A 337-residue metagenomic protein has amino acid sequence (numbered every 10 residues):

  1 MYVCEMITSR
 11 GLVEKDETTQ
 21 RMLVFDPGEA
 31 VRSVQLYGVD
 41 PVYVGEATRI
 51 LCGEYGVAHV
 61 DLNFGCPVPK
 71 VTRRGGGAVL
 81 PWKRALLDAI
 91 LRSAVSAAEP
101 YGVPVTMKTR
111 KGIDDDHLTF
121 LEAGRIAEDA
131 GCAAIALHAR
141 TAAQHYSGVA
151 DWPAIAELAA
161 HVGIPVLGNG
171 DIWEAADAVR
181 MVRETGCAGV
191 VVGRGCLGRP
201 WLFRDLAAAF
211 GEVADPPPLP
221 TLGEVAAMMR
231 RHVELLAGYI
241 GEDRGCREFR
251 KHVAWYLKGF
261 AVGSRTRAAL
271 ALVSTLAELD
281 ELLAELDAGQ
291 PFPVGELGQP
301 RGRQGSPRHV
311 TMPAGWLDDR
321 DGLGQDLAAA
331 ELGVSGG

Functional and structural regions predicted by a protein language model:
M1-A58: Glycine-rich, positively charged N-terminal anion/phosphate-binding segment
Y2-E5, R32-L36, V60, V105-T109 (+3 more regions): Hydrophobic faces of well-ordered beta-strands that scaffold small-molecule active sites in alpha/beta enzyme cores
I7, G65, R140, D171 (+1 more regions): Flexible loop residues that form catalytic and substrate-binding hotspots at small-molecule/glycan-binding clefts
S9-L12, A143, C196-P200: Short gly/pro/ser/thr-enriched loop/turn and capping motifs at secondary-structure boundaries
K15-D16, K83, R199, G241: Short, solvent-exposed helix-helix connector turns and helix-capping sites enriched in acidic/polar residues
L36, V79-W82, S147, P217 (+2 more regions): Pocket-edge positions in alpha/beta enzyme catalytic cores
G45-G76, L80, R84-V166, V179: Alpha/beta enzyme core
S96, P100, P104, D116-A134 (+3 more regions): Alpha/beta catalytic cores of nucleotide-metabolism and tRNA/nucleoside-modifying enzymes
